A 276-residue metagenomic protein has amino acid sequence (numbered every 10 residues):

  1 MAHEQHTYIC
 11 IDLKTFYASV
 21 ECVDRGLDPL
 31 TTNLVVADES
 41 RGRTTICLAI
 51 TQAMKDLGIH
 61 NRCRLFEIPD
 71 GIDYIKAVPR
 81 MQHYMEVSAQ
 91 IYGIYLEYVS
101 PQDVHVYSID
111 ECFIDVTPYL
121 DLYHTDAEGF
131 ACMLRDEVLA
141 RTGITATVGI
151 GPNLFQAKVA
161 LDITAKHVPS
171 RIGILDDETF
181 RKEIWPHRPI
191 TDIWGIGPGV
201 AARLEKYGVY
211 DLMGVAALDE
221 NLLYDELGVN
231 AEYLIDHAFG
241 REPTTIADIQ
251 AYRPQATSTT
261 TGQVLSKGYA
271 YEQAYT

Functional and structural regions predicted by a protein language model:
M1-I109, F113, A238: Residues that scaffold, gate, or flank divalent-cation-dependent active/transport sites
H3, C10, A202-T276: DNA-contacting surface of Y-family translesion DNA polymerases
V20-C22, I46-I50, Q156-T164, G228 (+1 more regions): Short acidic, glycine/serine/threonine-rich loops at helix termini
V78, P101-Y107, Y123-A127, A131 (+1 more regions): Short secondary-structure capping/junction motifs at helix and strand boundaries
I109-D115, P152-A157: Short, conserved phosphate-binding/catalytic loop or strand-edge motifs used in phosphoryl-/nucleotidyl-transfer
I114-R135, G208: Catalytic palm subdomain of template-directed nucleic-acid polymerases, centered on the conserved carboxylate motif
G129-T191: Long, highly charged, low-complexity intrinsically disordered interaction regions that mediate electrostatic DNA/RNA
